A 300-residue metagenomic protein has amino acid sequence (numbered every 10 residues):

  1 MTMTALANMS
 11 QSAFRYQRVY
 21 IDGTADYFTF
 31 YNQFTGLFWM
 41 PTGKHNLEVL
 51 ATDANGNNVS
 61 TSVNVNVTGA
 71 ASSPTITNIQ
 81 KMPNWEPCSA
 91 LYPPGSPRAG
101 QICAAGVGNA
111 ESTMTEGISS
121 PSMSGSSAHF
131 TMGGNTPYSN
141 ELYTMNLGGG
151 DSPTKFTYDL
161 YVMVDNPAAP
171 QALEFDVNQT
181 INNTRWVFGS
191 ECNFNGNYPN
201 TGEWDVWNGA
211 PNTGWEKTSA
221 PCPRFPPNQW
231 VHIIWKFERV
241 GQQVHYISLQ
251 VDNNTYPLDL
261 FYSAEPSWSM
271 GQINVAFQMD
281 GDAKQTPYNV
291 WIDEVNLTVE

Functional and structural regions predicted by a protein language model:
M1-S72: Long, low-complexity serine/threonine/glycine- and acidic-rich segments characteristic of extracellular
G43-L47, F156, Q229-V231, H245: Exposed beta-strand face motif in extracellular beta-rich ectodomains
E86-F130: Extracellular glycan-recognition surfaces and repeat-rich motifs
S124-W204, V299: Secretory/extracellular carbohydrate-interaction modules and structurally similar beta-sandwich "look-alikes"
W207-H232: Short, aromatic/His-centered strand-loop micro-motif at the edge of beta-sheets
Q229-V240, H245-L249: Short tryptophan-centered beta-strand motifs in secreted/extracellular beta-sheet-rich domains of glycan-recognition
I233, V290-L297: Extracellular beta-strand elements of beta-rich domains used for carbohydrate recognition/degradation or cell-matrix
D259-D293: Flexible glycan-contacting loops in extracellular carbohydrate-active proteins
